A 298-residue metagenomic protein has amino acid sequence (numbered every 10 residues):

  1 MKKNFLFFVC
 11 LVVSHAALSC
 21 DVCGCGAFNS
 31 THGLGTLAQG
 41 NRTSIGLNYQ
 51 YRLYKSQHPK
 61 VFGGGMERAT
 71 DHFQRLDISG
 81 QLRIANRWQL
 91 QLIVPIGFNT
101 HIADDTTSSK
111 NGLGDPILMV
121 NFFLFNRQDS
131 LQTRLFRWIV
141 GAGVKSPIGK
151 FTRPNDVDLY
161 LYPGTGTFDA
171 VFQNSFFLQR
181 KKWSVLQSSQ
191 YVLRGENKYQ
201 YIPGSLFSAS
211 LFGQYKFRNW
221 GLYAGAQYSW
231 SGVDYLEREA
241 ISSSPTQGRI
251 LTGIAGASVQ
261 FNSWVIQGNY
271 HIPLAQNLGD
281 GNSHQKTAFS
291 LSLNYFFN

Functional and structural regions predicted by a protein language model:
S14-A16: N-terminal signal peptide c-region/cleavage motif recognized by signal peptidases
D21, G35-R42, R87, N126-R137 (+2 more regions): Short loop/turn motifs that connect adjacent beta-strands in outer-membrane beta-barrel proteins
A38, Y49-Y51, L82, V94 (+6 more regions): Residue-level signature of outer-membrane beta-barrel architecture
T43, L47, K55, W88-L90 (+4 more regions): Repeated loop/turn-to-beta-strand initiation elements of outer-membrane beta-barrel proteins
T43-I45, Q74-I78, G114-V120, W138 (+5 more regions): Hydrophobic, lipid-facing positions within transmembrane beta-strands of outer-membrane proteins
L47-L53, L92-I96, V140-S146, L178 (+4 more regions): Transmembrane beta-barrel strands of outer-membrane/channel proteins
Q50-R75: Surface-exposed strand-loop-strand hairpins of Gram-negative outer-membrane beta-barrel proteins
S56-H58, G64-M66, Y201-P203, F207-N298: Outer membrane beta-barrel transmembrane domains
